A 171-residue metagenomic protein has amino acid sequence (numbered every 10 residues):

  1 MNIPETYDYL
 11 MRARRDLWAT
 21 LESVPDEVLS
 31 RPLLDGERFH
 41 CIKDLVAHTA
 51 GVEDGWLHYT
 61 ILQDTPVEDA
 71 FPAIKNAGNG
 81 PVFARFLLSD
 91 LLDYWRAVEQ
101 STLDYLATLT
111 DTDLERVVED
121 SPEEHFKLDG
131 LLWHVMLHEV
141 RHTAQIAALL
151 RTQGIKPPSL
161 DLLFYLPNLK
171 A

Functional and structural regions predicted by a protein language model:
P4-M11, S89-L92, R96, L103 (+2 more regions): Short amphipathic alpha-helical segments with heptad-repeat character
Y7-W18, V28-A77, E119-A171: Short, contiguous alpha-helical
R15, D26, D54, Q100 (+1 more regions): Generic structural signal for secondary-structure transition and capping sites
D16, T20, A97, S101-Y105 (+1 more regions): Solvent-exposed, charged/polar functional surfaces in cytosolic regulatory/catalytic domains
S23, H48-T49, T108: Conserved catalytic core of Hanks-type protein kinase domains
D64-L106: Helix-adjacent hinge/juxtasegments
A107-P122: Acidic catalytic patch
